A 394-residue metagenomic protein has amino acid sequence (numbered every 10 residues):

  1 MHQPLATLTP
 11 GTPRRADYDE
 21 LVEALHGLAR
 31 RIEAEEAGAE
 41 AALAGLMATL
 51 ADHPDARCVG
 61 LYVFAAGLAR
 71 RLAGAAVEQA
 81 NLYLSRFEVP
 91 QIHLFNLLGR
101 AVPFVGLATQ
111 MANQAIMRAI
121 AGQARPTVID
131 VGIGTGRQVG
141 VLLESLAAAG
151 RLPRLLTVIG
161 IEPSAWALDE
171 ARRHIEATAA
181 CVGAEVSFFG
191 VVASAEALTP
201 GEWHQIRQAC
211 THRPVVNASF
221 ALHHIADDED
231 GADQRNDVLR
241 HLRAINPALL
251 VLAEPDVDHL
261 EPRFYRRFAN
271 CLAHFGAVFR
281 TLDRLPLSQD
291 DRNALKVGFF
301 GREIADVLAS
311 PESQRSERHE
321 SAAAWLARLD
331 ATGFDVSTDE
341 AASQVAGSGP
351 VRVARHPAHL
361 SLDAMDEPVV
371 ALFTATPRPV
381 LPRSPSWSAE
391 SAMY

Functional and structural regions predicted by a protein language model:
M1-I129, T135, S145-A147, L152-Y394: Alpha-helical subdomain
G136-G140: Glycine-rich SAM-binding Motif I of class I
